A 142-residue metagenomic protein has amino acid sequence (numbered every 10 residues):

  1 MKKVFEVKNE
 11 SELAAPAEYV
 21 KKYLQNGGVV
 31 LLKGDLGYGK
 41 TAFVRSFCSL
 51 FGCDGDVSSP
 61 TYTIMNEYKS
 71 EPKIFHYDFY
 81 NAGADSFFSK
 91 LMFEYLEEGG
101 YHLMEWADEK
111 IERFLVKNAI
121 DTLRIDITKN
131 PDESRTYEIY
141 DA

Functional and structural regions predicted by a protein language model:
M1-Y19: N-terminal pre-Walker A segment at the start of P-loop NTPase domains
K3, E94-A142: Short phosphate-coordinating micro-motif centered on Lys-Gly-acidic
V20-N26: Phosphate-binding P-loop
V30-L32: Hydrophobic anchor at the beta1->P-loop junction of P-loop NTPases
L36: The conserved Walker
K40: Conserved lysine of the Walker
C53-Y68: Short beta-strand-centered segment that lines the nucleotide-binding/catalytic pocket of NTP-utilizing
E67-D108: Conserved nucleotide-sensing/catalytic segment adjacent to the nucleotide-binding pocket in NTP-handling enzymes
